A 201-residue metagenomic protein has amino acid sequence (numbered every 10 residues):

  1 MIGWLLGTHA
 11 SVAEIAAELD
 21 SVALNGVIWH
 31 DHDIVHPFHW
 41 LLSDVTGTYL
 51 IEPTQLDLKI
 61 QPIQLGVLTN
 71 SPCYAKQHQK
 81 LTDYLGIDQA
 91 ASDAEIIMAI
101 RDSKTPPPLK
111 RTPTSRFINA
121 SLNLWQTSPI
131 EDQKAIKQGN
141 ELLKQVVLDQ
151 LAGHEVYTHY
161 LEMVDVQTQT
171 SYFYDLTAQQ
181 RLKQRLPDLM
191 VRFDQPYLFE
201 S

Functional and structural regions predicted by a protein language model:
M1-Q64: Structured, non-membrane catalytic/scaffold regions adjacent to prosthetic-group chemistry
V27-W29, V35-H36, V45, T69-S201: C-terminus-biased signal that marks the final domain/tail of proteins
